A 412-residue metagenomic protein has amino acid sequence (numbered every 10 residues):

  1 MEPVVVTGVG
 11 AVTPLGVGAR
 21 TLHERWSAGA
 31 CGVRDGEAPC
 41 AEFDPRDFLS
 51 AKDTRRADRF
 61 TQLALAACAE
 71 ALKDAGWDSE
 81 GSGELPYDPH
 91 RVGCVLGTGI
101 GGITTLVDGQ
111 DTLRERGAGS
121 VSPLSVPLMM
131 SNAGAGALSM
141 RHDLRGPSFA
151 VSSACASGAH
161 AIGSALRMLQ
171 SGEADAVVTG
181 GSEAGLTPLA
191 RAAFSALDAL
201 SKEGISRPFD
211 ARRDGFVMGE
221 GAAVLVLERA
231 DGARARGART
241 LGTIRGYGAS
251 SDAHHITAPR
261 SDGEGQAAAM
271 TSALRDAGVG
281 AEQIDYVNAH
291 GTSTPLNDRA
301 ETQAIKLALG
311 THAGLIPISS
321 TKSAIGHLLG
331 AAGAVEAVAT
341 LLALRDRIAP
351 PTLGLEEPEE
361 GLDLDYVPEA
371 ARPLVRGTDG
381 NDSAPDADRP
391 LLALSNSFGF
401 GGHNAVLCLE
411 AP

Functional and structural regions predicted by a protein language model:
M1, V33-A66, R91, G101-S164 (+4 more regions): Conserved catalytic cysteine-centered active-site region of acyl-thioester-dependent Claisen-condensing enzymes
M1-D53, A75, T98, D231-T243 (+2 more regions): ACP-dependent fatty acid/polyketide chain-elongation machinery
P3-V9, A30-D35, I205-A277, Q283-Y286 (+1 more regions): Condensing-enzyme catalytic core mediating Claisen C-C bond formation in acyl metabolism
V6-G8, W26, C68, C94 (+11 more regions): Conserved small-residue
R20-V92, A269, A273-A281: Conserved active-site "lid/cap" helical segment
A64-G76, G134, A161, R229-A230 (+4 more regions): Short, well-ordered amphipathic alpha-helical segments that serve as non-catalytic structural scaffolds within diverse
E115-S122, H160-G163, R167, E183-A235 (+3 more regions): Glycine-/small-residue-rich "gating" segment that lines the acyl/pantetheine channel and substrate pocket
E173-L197, S201-F209, R213-D214, Y247-S261 (+2 more regions): Acyl-CoA/ACP chain-elongation machinery
